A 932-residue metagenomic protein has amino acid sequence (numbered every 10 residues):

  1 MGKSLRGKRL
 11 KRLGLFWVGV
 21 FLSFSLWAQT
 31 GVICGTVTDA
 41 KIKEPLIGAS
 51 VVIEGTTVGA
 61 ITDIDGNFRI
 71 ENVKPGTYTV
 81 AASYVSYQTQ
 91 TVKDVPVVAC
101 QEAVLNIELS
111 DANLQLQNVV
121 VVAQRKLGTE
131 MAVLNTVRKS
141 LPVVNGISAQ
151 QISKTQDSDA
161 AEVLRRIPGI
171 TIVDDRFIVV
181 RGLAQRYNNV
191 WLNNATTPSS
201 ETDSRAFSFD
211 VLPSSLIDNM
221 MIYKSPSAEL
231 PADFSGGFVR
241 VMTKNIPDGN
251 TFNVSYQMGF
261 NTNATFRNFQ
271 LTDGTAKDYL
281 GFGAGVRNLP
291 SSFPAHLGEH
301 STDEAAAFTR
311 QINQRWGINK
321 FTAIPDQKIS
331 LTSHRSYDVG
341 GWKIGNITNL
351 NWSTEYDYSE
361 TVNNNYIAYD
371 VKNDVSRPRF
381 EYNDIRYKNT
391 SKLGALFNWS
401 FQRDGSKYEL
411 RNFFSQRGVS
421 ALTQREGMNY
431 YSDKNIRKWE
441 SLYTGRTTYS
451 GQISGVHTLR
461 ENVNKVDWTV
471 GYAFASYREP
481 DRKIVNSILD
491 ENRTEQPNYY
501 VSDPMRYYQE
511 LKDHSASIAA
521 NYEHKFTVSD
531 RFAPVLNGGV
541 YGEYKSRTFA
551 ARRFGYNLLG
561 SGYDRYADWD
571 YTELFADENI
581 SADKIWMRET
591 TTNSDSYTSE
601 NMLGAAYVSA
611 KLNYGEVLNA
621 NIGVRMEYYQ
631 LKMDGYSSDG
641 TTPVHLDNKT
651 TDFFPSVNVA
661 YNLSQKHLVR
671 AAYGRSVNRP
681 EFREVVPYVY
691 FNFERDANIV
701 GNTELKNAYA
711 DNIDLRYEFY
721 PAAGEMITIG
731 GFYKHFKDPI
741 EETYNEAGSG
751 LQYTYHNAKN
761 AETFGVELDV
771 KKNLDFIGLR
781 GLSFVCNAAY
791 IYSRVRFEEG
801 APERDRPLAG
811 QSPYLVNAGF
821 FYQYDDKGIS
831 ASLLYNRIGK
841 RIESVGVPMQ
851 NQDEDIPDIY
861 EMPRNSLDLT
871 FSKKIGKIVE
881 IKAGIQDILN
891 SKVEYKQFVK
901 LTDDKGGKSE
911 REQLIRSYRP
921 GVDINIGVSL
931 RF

Functional and structural regions predicted by a protein language model:
V32, F308-T423, Y449-G451, P655-V657: Transmembrane beta-barrel wall of Gram-negative outer-membrane proteins
T38, I42, A49-E54, S83-Y87 (+4 more regions): Short, acidic, small-residue-rich periplasmic hinge/interaction motif at the N-terminus of Gram-negative outer-membrane
T56-N67: Short, acidic Ser/Thr/Gly-rich low-complexity loop/linker segments typical of extracellular and cell-surface proteins
P96, R125-L127, M131-V179, N194-L212 (+2 more regions): Periplasmic N-terminal accessory/gating domains of Gram-negative outer-membrane beta-barrel systems
A195-T196, S420, R425, S476-R478 (+9 more regions): Surface-exposed extracellular loop regions of Gram-negative outer-membrane beta-barrel proteins, predominantly
Y499-Y500, Y507, L511, S515-N521 (+6 more regions): Outer membrane beta-barrel strand-and-loop segments of large Gram-negative receptors, especially TonB-dependent
F732-F736, Q752-V845: Gram-negative outer-membrane beta-barrel transporters
R837-G846, K873-F932: C-terminal beta-signal and adjacent terminal beta-strands/loops of Gram-negative outer-membrane beta-barrel proteins
